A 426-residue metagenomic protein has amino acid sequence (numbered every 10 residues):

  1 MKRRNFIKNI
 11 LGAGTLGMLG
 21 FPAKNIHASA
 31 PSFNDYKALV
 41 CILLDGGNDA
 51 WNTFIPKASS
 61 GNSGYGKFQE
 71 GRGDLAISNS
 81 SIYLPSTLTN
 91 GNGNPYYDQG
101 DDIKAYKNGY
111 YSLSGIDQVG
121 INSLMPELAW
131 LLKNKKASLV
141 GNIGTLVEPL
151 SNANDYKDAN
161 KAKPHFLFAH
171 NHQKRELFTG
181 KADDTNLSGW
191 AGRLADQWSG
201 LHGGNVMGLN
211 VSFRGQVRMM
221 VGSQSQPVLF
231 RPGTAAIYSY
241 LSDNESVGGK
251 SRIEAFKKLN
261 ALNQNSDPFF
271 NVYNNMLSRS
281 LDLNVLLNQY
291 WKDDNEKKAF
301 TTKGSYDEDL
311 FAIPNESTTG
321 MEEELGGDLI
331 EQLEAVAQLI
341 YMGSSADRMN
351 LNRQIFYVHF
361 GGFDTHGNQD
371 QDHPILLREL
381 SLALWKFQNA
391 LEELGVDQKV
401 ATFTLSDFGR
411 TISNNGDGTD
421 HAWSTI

Functional and structural regions predicted by a protein language model:
K2-L382, K386-E393: Feature for exported/extracytoplasmic and membrane-associated proteins, marking the mature portion
N34, N350, G395-Q398, T419-W423: A structural signal for short secondary-structure junctions
G367-D372, F408-W423: Short glycine/threonine-rich loop-to-helix capping motif typified by GTGT followed within a few residues by an Asp-Pro
L391-G416: Metal-dependent active-site segment of extracytoplasmic phospho-/sulfohydrolases and closely related
